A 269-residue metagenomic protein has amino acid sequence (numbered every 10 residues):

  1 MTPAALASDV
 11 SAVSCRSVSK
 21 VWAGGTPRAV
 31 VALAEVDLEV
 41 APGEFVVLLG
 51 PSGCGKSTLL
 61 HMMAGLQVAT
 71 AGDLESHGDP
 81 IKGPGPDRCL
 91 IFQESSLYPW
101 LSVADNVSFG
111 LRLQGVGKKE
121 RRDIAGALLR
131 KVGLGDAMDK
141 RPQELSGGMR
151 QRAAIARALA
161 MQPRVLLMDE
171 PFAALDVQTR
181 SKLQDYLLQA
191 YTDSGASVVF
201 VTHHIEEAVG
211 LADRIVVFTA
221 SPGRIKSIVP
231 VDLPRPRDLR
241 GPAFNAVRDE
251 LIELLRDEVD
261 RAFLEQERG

Functional and structural regions predicted by a protein language model:
L49-P51: The feature captures the beta-strand-to-loop junction immediately N-terminal to the Walker
A64: Helix-to-loop junction immediately C-terminal to a conserved catalytic motif
G72-P84: Conserved ABC transporter NBD signature motif
L101-F109: Short coil-to-helix segment of the ABC ATPase nucleotide-binding domain corresponding to the Q-loop/switch region
S108, R112, K119-A137, Q189: Conserved ABC ATPase "signature" region
K140-Q143, M161: Conserved signature/switch motifs of ABC ATPase nucleotide-binding domains
I155: Hydrophobic anchor residue at the start of the ABC signature
L166-D169: Catalytic Walker B motif of ABC-type/P-loop ATPase nucleotide-binding domains
